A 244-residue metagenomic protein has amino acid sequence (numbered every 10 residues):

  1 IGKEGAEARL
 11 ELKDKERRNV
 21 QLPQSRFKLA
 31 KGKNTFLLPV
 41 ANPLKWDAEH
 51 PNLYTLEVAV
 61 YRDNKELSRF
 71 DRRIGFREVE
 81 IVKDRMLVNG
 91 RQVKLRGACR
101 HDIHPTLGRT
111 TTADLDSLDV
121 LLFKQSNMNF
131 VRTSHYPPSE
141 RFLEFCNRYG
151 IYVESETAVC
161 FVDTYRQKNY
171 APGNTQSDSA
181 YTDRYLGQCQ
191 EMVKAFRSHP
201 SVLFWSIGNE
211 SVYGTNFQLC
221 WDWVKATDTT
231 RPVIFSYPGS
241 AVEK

Functional and structural regions predicted by a protein language model:
I1-F145, Y149-V153, Q188, L203-F204 (+1 more regions): Secreted/periplasmic carbohydrate-active enzymes, especially glycoside hydrolases
V120-L122, F130-K244: Substrate-binding/catalytic cleft of secreted carbohydrate-active enzymes, primarily glycoside hydrolases
